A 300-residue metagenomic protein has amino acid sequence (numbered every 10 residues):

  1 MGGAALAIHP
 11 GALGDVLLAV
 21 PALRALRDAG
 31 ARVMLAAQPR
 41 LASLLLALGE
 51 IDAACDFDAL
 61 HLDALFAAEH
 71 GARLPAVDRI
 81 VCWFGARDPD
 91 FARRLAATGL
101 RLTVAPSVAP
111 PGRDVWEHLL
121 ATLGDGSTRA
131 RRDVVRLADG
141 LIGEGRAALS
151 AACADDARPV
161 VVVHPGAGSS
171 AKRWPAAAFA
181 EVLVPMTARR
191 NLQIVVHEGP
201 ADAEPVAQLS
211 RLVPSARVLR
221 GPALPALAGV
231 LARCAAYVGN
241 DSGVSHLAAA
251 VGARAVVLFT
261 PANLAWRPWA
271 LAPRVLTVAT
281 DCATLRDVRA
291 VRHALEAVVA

Functional and structural regions predicted by a protein language model:
M1-A300: Catalytic machinery of carbohydrate-active enzymes, primarily nucleotide-sugar-dependent glycosyltransferases
